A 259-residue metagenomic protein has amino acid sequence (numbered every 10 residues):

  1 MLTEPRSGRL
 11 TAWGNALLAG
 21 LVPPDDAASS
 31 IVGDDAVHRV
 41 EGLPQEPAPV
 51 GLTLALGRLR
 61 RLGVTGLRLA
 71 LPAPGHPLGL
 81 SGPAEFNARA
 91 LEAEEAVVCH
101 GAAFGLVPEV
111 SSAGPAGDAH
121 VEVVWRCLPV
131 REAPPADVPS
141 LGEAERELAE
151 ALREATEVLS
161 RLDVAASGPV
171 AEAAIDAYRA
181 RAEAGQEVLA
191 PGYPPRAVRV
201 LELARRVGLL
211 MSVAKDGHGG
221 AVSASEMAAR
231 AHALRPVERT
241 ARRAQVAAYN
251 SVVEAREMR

Functional and structural regions predicted by a protein language model:
M1-V97: N-terminal intrinsically disordered, low-complexity regulatory tails that precede a folded domain
L18, V22-V32, G51, A136 (+5 more regions): General structural signal for secondary-structure boundaries
D26-A27, S111, E132, A197: A generic alpha-helix propensity feature with a strong bias for hydrophobic helices
L52-L59, L148, A155, A174 (+1 more regions): Generic structural signal of hydrophobic/aromatic residues within well-ordered alpha-helices of folded domains
R60-V158: Internal, hydrophobic cores of structured domains that mediate oligomerization or house catalytic pockets within large
S160-R259: Alpha-helical oligomerization segments
